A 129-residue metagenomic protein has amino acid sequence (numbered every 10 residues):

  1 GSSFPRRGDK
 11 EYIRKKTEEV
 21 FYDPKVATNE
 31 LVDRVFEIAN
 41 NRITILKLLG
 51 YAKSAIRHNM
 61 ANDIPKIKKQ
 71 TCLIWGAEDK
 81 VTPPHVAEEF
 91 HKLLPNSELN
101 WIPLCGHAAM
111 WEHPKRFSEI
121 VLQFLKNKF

Functional and structural regions predicted by a protein language model:
R7-K66: Conserved alpha/beta-hydrolase catalytic His-Asp/Glu region
N62, H85, E112-K115: Generic recognition of short, well-ordered alpha-helical segments
P65-K68, L93-L94: Short, conserved loop/helix-junction motifs that constitute active-site signature segments in enzyme catalytic cores
I67, L73-W75, D79: Short beta-strand/loop motif that positions the catalytic acidic residue of the alpha/beta-hydrolase fold
K80-V86: Conserved alpha/beta-hydrolase "acid-adjacent" motif
E88-S97: Active-site-adjacent alpha-helix of alpha/beta-hydrolase-fold enzymes
N96-F129: Catalytic active-site module of serine/aspartate enzymes centered on a nucleophile-bearing elbow/loop
